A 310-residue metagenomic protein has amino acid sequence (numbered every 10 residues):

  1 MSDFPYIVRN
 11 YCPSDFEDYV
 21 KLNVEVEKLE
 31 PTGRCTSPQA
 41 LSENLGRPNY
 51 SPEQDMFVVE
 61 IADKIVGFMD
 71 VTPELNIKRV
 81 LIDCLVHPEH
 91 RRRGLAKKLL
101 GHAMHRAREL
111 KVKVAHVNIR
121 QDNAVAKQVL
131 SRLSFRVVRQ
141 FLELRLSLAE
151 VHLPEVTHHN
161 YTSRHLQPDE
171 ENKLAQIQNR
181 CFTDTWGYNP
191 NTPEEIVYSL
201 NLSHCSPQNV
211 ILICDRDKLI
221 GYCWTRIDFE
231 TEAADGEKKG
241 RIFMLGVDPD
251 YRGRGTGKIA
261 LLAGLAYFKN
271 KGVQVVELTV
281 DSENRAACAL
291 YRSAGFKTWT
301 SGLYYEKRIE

Functional and structural regions predicted by a protein language model:
M1-S2, P73-I77, P88-H159, Y305-K307: Acyl-donor-binding surface of acyltransferase catalytic domains
Y6-Y19, T162-Q176: A short beta-loop-alpha structural element at the N-terminal edge of CoA-dependent acyl/N-acetyltransferase catalytic
P13-F16, N23-L110, I119-R120, C223-K239: Conserved donor-binding loop and adjoining core beta-sheet/short helix segment in diverse acyl/aminoacyl transferases
K21-T36, R47-P48, I177-P190, L202-S203: Helix-loop element at the rim of GNAT/NAT acetyltransferase active sites that forms part of the acceptor-substrate
I82, A115-N118, I242, V276-V280: Conserved hydrophobic beta-strand within the GNAT/NAT acetyltransferase core sheet that lines the active-site cleft
R92-H105, R132, M244-V247, G253-A266 (+2 more regions): Conserved acetyl-CoA-binding loop-helix of GNAT-fold acetyltransferases
L142-R164, Q274, T279-R285, G295-E310: C-terminal "cap" of GNAT-fold acetyltransferases
D184-D228: Phosphate-binding active sites in nucleotide-utilizing proteins
